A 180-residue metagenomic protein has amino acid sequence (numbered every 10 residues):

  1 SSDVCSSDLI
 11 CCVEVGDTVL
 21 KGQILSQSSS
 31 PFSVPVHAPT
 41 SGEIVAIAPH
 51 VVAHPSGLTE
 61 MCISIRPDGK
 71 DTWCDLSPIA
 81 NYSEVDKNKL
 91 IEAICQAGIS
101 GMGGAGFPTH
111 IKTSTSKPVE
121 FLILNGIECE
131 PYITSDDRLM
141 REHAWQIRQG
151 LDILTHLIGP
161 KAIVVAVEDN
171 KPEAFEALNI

Functional and structural regions predicted by a protein language model:
D3-S6: Short, small-residue-biased leader/transition segments that mark boundaries at the very start of proteins
L9, V15, F32-P35: Short, conserved secondary-structure segments in the cores of folded domains
E14-Q27, E43-A46: Short, well-structured beta-strand-loop connectors
Q27-P39, A53-G57, W73-D75: Short, Lys/Arg- and Gly-enriched loop/turn segments at beta-strand edges
I47-V52: Short, conserved beta-turn/loop elements at beta-strand boundaries and strand-helix junctions
T59-I180: Buried, small/hydrophobic-residue-enriched core segments of structured protein domains
